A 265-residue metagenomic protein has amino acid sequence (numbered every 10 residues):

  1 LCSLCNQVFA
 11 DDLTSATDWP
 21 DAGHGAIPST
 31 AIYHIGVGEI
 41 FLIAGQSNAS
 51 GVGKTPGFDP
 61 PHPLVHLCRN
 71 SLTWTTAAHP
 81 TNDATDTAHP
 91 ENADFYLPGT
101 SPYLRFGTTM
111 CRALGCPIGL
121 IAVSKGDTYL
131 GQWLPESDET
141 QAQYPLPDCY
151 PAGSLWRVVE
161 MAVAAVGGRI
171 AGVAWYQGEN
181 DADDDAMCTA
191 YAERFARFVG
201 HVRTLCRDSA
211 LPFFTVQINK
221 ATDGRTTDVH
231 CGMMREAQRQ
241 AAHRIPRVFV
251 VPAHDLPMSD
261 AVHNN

Functional and structural regions predicted by a protein language model:
L1-N265: Cell-envelope and extracellular/periplasmic
